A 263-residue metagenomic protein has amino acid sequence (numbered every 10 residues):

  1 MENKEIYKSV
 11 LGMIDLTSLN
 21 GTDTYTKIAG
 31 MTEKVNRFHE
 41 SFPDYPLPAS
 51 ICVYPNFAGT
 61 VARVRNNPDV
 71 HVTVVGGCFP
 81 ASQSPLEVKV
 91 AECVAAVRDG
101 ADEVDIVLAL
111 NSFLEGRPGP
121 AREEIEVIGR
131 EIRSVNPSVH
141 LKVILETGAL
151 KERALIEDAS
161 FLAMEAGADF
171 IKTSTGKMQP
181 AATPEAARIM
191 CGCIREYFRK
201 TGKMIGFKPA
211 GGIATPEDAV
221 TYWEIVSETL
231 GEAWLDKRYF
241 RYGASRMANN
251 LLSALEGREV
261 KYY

Functional and structural regions predicted by a protein language model:
E2-P46, N56-F207, A214-S245, S253-Y263: Alpha/beta enzyme core
I51-V53: Short, hydrophobic beta-strand segments that form beta-sheet elements in well-ordered domains
N249: Metal-centered catalytic cores of metalloenzymes
